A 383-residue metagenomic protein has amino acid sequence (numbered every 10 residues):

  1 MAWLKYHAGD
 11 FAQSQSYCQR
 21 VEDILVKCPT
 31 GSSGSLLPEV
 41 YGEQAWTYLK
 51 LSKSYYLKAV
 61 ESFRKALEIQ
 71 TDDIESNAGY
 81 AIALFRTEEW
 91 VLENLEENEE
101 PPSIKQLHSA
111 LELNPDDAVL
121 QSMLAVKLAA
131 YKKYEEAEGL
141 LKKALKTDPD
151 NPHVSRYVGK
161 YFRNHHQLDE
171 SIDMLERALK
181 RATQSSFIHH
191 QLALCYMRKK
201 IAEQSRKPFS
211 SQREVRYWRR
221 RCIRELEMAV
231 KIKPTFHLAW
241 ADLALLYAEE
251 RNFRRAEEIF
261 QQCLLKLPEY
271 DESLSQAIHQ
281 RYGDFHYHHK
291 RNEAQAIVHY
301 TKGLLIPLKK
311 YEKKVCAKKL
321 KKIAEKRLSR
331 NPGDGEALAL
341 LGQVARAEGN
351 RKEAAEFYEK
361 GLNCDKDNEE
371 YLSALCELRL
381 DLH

Functional and structural regions predicted by a protein language model:
M1, H7, L36-E39, E43 (+11 more regions): "A position-specific structural signal for the A-helix of alpha-solenoid helical repeats
A8, L51-K53, T87, Y131 (+8 more regions): Structural motif corresponding to the intra-repeat A-B loop/turn of tetratricopeptide repeats
D23, K65-E68, S109-E112, K143-K146 (+6 more regions): Conserved structural position within tetratricopeptide repeats
I24-L37, S76, H108-N114, E227-K231 (+3 more regions): Flexible helix-coil transition and linker loops at the boundaries of alpha-helical arrays
S76, L120, V154, I188 (+6 more regions): TPR alpha-solenoid repeat register
